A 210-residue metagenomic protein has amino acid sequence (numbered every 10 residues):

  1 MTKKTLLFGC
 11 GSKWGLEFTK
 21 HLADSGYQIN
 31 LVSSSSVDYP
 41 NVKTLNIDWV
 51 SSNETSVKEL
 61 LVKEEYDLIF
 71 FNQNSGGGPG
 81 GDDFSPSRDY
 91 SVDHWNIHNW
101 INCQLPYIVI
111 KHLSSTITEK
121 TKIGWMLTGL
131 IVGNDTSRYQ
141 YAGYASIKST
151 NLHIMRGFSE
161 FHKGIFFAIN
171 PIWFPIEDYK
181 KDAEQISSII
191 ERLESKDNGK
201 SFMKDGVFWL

Functional and structural regions predicted by a protein language model:
K4-L7, I69-N74: Conserved hydrophobic beta-strands of the Rossmann-like cofactor-binding core in SDR/related NAD(P)H-dependent
C10-H21: N-terminal Rossmann NAD(P)H-binding glycine-rich loop of SDR-like oxidoreductase domains
G11, S35, G129, I172: Residues in the short beta-alpha loop(s) of Rossmann-like NAD(P)-binding domains
G26-D38: Conserved glycine-rich Rossmann-like NAD(P)H-binding loop of the short-chain dehydrogenase/reductase
Y39-N53: Rossmann-fold cofactor-recognition segment
S75-P79, F84-N99, Y107-I108, S114 (+2 more regions): Catalytic loop of short-chain dehydrogenase/reductase
G164-I172, I176-L210: C-terminal helical subdomain
